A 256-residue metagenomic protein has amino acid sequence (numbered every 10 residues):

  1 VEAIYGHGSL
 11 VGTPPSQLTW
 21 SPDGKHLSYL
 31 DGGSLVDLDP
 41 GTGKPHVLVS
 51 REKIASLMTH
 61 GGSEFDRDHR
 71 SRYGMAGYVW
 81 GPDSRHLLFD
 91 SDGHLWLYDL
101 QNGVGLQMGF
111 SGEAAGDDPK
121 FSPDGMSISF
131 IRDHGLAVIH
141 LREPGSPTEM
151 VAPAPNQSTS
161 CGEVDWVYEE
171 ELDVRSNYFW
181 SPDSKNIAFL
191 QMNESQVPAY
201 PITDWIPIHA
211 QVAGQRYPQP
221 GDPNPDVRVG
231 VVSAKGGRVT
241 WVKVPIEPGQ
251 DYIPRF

Functional and structural regions predicted by a protein language model:
V1-F256: Beta-propeller folds
